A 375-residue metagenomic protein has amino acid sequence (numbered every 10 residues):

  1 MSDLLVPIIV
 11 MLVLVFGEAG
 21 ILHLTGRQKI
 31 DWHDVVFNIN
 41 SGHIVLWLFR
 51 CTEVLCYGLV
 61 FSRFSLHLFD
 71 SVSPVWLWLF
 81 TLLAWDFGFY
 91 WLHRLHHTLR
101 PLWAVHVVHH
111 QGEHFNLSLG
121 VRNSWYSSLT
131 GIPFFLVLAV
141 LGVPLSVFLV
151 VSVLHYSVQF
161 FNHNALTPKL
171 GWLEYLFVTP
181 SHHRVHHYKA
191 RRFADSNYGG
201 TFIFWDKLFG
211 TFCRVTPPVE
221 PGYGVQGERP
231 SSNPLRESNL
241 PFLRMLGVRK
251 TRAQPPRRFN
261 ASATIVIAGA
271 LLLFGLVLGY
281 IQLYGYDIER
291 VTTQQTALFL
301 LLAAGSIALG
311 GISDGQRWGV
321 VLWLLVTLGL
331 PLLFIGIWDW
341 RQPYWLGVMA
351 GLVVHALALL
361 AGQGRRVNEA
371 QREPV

Functional and structural regions predicted by a protein language model:
M1-L5, V140-L149, I337-P343: Transmembrane helix interruption/hinge and helix-loop junction motifs
S2-I8, R27, H114-S118, F161-L276 (+3 more regions): Cytosolic/stromal cytosol-facing helical appendages immediately following the last transmembrane segment
S2-V15, G20, D287-L301, W345-M349: Structural signature of hydrophobic alpha-helical transmembrane segments
G17-V36: Membrane-interface helix-loop junction between the first two transmembrane segments
T25, G279-I288, I335-R341: Juxtamembrane "helix-exit" motif on the non-cytosolic side of transmembrane helices
N40-L55, H67, S71-E228: Membrane-embedded catalytic scaffold of the fatty acid hydroxylase/desaturase
L48-L55, L330-W345: Hydrophobic alpha-helical transmembrane segments in multi-pass integral membrane proteins
V321-G329: Central hydrophobic cores of alpha-helical transmembrane segments in multi-pass integral membrane proteins
